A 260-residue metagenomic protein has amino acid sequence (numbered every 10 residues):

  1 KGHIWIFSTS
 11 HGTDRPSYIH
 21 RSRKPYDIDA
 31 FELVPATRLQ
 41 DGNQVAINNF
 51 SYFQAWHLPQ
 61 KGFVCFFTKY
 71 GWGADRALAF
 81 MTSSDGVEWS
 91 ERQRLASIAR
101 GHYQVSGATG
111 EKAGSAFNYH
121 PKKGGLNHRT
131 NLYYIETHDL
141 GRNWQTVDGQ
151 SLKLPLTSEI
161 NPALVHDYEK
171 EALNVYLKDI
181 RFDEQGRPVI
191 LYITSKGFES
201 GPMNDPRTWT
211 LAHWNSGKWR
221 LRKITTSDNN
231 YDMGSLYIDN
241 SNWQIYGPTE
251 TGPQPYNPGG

Functional and structural regions predicted by a protein language model:
K1-G260: Extracellular, repeat-based ectodomains that mediate carbohydrate processing or recognition
